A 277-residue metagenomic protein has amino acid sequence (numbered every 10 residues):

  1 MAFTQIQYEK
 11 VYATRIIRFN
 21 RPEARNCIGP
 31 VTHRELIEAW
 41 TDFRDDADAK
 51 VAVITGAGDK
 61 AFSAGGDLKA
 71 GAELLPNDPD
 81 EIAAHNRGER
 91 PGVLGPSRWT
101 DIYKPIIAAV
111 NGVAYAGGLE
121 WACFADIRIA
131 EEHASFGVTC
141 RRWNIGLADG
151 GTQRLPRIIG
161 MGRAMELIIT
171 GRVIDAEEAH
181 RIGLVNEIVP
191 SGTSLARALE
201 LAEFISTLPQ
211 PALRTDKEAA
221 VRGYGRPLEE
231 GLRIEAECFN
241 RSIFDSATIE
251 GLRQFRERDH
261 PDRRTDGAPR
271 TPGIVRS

Functional and structural regions predicted by a protein language model:
M1-F62, A72-L74, S277: Conserved CoA-thioester-binding segment of acyl-CoA-metabolizing enzymes
F3, D46, G65, Y103 (+1 more regions): Acidic-histidine catalytic/liganding microenvironments
I17, R21, L36, I54 (+6 more regions): Terminal peptide-recognition signature
H33-I37, T41, D45, L68-N111 (+2 more regions): An acidic, glycine-rich surface segment that forms the CoA-thioester-binding/catalytic face of crotonase-fold enzymes
W40, F62, F136, F255 (+1 more regions): Conserved hydrophobic/aromatic "anchor" residues that stabilize well-ordered secondary structure elements
D59-S63, K69, Y115, G137 (+1 more regions): Short, active-site-adjacent cap segments at secondary-structure transitions
S97-L213: Crotonase-fold acyl-CoA enzyme core
I129-A134, V185-E237, R241, S246 (+1 more regions): C-terminal long alpha-helix characteristic of the crotonase
